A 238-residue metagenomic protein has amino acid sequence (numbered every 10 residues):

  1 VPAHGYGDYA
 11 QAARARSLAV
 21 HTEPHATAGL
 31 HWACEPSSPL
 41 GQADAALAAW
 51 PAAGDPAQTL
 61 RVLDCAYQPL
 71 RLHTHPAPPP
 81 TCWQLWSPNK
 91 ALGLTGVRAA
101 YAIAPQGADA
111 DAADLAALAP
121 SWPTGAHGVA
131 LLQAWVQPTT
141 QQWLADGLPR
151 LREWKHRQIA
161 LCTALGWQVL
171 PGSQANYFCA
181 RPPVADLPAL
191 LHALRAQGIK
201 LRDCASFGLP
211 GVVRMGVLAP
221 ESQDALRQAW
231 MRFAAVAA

Functional and structural regions predicted by a protein language model:
V1-A13, A19-E23: Conserved PLP-anchoring active-site segment centered on the Schiff-base-forming lysine
R16-H73: Active-site phosphate-binding strand-loop segment of PLP-dependent enzymes
T27, A185-A193, E221-L226: Short, conserved charged micro-motifs
C82-T163, W167-L170: PLP-dependent aminotransferase class I/II
A104-Q106, A180-V184, V217-A219: Short beta-strand-to-loop capping motifs
L151-R152, C162-Q197, V213: Conserved PLP-binding catalytic core of the aspartate aminotransferase-like
A196-Q197, F207-A238: PLP-dependent enzyme catalytic core of the Aspartate aminotransferase-like
